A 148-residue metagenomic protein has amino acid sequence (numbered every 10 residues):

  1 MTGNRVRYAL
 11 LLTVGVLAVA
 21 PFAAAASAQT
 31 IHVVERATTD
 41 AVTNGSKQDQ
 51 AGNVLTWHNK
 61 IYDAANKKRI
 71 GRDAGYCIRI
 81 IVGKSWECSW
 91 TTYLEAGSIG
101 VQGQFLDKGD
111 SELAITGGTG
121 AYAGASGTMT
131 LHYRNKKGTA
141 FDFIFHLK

Functional and structural regions predicted by a protein language model:
M1-L12: Bacterial N-terminal signal peptides that target proteins for export
L11-P21: Bacterial N-terminal signal peptides
P21-S27: Juxtamembrane cytosolic interface motif at the C-terminal end of transmembrane helices
S27-K148: Beta-strand-enriched cores of mature, soluble protein domains
